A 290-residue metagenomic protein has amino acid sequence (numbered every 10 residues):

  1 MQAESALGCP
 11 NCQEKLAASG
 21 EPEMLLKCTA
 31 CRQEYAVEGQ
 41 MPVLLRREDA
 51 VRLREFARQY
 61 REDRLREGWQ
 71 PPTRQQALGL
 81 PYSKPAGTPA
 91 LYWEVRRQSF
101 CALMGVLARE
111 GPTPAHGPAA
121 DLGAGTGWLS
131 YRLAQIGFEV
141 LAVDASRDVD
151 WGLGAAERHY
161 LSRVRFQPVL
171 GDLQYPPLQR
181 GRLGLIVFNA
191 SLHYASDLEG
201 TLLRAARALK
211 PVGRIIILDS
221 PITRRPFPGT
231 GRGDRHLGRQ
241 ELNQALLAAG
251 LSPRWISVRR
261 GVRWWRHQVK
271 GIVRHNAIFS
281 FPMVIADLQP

Functional and structural regions predicted by a protein language model:
M1-P71: N-terminal auxiliary segments of SAM/dcSAM-dependent transferases
G39, V43-T113: Conserved class I S-adenosyl-L-methionine
A120, T126-Y175: Class I SAM-dependent methyltransferase SAM/SAH-binding core
Q174-I186: A short acidic, Gly/Pro-enriched loop at the edge of an enzyme's catalytic core that lines a small-molecule cofactor
L185-D197, P221: A short SAM/SAH-binding and catalytic strip from SAM-dependent methyltransferases
E199-R214: A short glycine-rich, Lys/Arg-flanked "PGG" loop and its adjoining helix->strand segment in the class I
I216-T230: Conserved class I S-adenosyl-L-methionine
P226, T230-E241: Acceptor-substrate binding/catalytic loop of class I
